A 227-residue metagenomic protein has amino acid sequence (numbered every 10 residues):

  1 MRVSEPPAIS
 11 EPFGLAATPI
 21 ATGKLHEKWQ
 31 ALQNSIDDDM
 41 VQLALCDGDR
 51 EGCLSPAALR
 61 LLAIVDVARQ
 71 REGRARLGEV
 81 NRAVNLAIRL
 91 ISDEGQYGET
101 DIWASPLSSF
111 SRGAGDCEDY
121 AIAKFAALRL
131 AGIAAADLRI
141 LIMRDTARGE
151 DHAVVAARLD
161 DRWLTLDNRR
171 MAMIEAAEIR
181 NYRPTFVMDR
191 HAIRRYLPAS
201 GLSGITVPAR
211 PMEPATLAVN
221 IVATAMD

Functional and structural regions predicted by a protein language model:
M1-D227: A structural boundary/capping signal
